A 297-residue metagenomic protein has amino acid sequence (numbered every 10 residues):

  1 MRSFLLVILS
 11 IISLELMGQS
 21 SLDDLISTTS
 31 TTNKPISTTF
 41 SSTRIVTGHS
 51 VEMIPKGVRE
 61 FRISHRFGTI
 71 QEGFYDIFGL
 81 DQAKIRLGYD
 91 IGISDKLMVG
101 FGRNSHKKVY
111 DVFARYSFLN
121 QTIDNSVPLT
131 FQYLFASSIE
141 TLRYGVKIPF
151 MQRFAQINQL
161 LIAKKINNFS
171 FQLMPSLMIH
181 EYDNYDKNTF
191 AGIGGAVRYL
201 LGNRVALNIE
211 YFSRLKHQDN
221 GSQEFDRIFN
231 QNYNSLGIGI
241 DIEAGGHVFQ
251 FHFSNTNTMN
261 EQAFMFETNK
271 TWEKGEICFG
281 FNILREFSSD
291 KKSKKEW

Functional and structural regions predicted by a protein language model:
M1-F4: Positively charged n-region of N-terminal signal peptides that target proteins for export
L6-I8, S37-T38: Sec-dependent N-terminal signal peptides
S13-E15: N-terminal signal peptide c-region/cleavage motif recognized by signal peptidases
Q19-Y144, R153-N158, K164-F171, M178-I179 (+2 more regions): Transmembrane beta-barrel domains of Gram-negative outer membranes and organellar outer membranes
P149-Q218: Detector for outer-membrane/organellar transmembrane beta-barrel domains, recognizing the amphipathic beta-strand
